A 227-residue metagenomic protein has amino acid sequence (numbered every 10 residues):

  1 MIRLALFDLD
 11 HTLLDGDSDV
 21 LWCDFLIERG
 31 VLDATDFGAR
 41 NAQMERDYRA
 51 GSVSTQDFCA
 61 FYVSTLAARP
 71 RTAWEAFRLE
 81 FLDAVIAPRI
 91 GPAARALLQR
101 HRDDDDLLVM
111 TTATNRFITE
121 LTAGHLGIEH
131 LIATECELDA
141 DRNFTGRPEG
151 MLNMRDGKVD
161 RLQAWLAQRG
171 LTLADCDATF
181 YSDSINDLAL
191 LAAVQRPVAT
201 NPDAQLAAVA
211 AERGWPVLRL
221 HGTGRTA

Functional and structural regions predicted by a protein language model:
M1-A50: Active-site neighborhood of HAD-like aspartate-dependent phosphohydrolases
I2, A76, D83-A227: C-terminal cap/substrate-recognition subdomain and adjoining C-terminal extension of metal-dependent phosphatase-like
D17, R69, G157: Conserved active-site and cofactor/substrate-binding residues in soluble primary-metabolism enzymes
S18-F25, R71, E135, L152: Active-site phosphate-binding/coordination module
D19-W22, F58-C59, D141-R147: Acidic/polar active-site rim loop that often engages polyanionic ligands
A50, Y62-L66, A140-D141: Active-site phosphate/ATP/adenylate-binding loop shared across adenylate-forming ligases
D57-P92: Metal-dependent phosphoesterase signature
